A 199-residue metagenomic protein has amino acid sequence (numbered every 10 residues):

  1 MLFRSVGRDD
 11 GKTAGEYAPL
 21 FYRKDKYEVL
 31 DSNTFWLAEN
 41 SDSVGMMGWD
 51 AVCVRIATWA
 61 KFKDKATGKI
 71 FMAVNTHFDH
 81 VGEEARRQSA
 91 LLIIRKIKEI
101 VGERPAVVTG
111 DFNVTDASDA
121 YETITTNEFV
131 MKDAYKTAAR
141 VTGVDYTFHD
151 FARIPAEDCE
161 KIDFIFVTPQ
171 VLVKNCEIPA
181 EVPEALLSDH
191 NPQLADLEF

Functional and structural regions predicted by a protein language model:
M1-I70, E177-P179: Structured beta-strand-rich core segments of catalytic domains in phosphoester-bond hydrolases
S5, P19-L20, W59, M72-N75 (+4 more regions): Structural recognition of the beta-strand scaffold that forms the well-ordered cores of secreted hydrolase catalytic
G7, A60, A90-I93, I97: Generic hydrophobic alpha-helical segments
K26, E84, Q88, R95-A106 (+1 more regions): Metal-dependent phosphoester-hydrolase catalytic domains
L37, T76-F78, V171: Hydrophobic pocket-lining residues within nucleotide cofactor-binding pockets
D64, H77-F78, L197-F199: Short beta-strand segments enriched in hydrophobic/aromatic residues within well-folded beta-rich domains
T76-F78, D111-F112, N191: Active-site metal-binding loops of divalent metal-dependent hydrolases
V81: Pocket-lining segment of extracytoplasmic ligand-binding domains
